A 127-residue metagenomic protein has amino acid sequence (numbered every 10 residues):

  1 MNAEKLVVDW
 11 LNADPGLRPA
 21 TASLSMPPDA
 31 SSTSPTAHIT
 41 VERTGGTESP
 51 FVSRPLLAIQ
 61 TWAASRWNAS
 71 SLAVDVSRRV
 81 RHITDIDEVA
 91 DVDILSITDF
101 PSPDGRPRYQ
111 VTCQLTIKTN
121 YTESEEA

Functional and structural regions predicted by a protein language model:
M1-T47, W67, D87: Small/polar-rich, solvent-exposed N-terminal microdomains that initiate assembly or binding
M1-W10, T44-V52, V92-A127: Short, charged interaction patches at domain edges and termini
A3, L72-V76: Hydrophobic alpha-helical membrane-association signature
T36-H38, L56-A58, R108-T112: Broad gene-expression machinery/nucleic-acid interaction feature
F51-A64: Short glycine-rich, basic-tinged beta-strand/loop micro-motifs
W67-S71, T122: Short, conserved charged micro-motifs
S77-I86: A common structural junction motif
